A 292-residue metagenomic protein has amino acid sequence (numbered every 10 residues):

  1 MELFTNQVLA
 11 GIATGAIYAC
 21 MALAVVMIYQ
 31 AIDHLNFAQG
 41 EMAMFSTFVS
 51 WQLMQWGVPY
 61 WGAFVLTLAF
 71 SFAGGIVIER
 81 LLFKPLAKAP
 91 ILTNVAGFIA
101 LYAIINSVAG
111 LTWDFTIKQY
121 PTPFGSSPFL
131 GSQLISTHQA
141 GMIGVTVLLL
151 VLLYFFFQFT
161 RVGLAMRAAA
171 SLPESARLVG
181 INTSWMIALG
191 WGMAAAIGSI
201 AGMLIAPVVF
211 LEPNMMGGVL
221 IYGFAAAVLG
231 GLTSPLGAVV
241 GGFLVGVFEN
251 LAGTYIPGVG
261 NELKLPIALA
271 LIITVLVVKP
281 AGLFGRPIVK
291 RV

Functional and structural regions predicted by a protein language model:
M1-C20, V49, Y60-A63, A89-V95 (+3 more regions): Membrane-interfacial amphipathic/re-entrant helices at transmembrane-helix boundaries
M1-E2, I78-K88, A281-V292: Transmembrane alpha-helical segments of polytopic membrane transport and secretion proteins
L9, Y29-V77, L81, Y255-I256: Membrane-embedded helix boundary and interhelical linker motif in transport proteins
T14-G15, L134-E212, M216, P235-G241: Helix-loop-helix "hairpin" substructures at the membrane interface of multi-pass membrane proteins
Y18, A22, V58-A69, W191-G198 (+2 more regions): Transmembrane alpha-helical segments in multi-pass inner-membrane proteins
T47-W51, L68-G74, L101-A109, V145-Y154 (+3 more regions): Hydrophobic core segments of alpha-helical transmembrane domains in multi-pass membrane transport and ion-translocation
V58-L101, V108, V240-V245, E249 (+1 more regions): Alpha-helical transmembrane segments within multi-pass membrane transporters and channels
P85-F159, M186, L251-E262, I267 (+1 more regions): Transmembrane helix-bundle core of multi-pass membrane transporters and related energy-transducing complexes
